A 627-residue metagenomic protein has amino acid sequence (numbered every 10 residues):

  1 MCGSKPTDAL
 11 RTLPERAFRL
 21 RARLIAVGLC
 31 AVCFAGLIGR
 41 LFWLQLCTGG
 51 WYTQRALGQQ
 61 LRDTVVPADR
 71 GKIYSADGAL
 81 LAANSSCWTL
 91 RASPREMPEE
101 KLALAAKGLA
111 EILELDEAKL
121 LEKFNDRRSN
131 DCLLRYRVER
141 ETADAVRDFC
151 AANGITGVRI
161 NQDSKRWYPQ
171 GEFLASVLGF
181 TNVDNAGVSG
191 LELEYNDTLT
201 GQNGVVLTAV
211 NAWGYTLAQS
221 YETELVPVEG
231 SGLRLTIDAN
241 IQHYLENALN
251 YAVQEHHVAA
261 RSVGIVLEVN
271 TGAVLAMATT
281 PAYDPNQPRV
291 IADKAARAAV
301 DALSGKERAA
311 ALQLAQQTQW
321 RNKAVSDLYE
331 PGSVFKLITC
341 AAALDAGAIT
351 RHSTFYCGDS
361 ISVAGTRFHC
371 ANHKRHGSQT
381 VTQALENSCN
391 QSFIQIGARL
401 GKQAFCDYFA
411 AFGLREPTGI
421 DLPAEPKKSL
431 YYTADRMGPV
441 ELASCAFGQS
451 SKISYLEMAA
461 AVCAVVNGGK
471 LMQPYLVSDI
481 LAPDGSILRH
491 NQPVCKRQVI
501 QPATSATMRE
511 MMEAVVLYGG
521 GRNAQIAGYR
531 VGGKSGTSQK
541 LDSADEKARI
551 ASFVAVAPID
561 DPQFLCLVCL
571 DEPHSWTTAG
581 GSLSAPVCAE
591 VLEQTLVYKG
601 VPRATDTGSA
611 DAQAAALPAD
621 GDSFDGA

Functional and structural regions predicted by a protein language model:
M1-L303, Q319, L328, Q403-G413 (+4 more regions): Periplasmic/cell-envelope proteins involved in peptidoglycan metabolism and beta-lactam response
C2-L13, A82, N211-E224, V269-V334 (+3 more regions): Beta-lactam-recognizing serine transpeptidase/beta-lactamase-like catalytic domain environment
